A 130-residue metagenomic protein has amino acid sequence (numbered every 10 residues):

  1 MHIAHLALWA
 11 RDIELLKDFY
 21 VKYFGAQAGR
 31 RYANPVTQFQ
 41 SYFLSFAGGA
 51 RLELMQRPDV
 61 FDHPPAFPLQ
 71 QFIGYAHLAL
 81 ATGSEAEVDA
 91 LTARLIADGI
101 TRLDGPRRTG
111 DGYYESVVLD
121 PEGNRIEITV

Functional and structural regions predicted by a protein language model:
M1-H2, V130: Absolute protein N-terminus
H2-R11, Y42-F46, P65-R94, Y114-L119: Vicinal oxygen chelate
A4, G29, A76, L103-D104: A short, local hydrophobic-aromatic micro-motif
W9-L52, P58: Core segments of cupin and vicinal oxygen chelate
L16, Y20, V88, L95: Hydrophobic pocket/interface hotspot
F43, T92-V130: Vicinal oxygen chelate
L52-E53, I126: Short beta-strand segments
D59-P65: Short amphipathic beta-strand starts and helix->beta connectors
